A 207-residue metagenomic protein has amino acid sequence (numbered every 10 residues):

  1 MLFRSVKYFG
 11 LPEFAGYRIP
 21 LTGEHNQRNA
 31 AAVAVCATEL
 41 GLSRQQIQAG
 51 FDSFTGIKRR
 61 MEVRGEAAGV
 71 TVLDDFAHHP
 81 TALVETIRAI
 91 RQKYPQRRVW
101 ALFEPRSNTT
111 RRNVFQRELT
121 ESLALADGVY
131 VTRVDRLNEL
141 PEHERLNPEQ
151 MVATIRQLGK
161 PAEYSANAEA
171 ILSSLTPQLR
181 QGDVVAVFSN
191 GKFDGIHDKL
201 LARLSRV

Functional and structural regions predicted by a protein language model:
M1-L2: Short, small-residue-biased leader/transition segments that mark boundaries at the very start of proteins
V6-L11: Conformationally flexible catalytic loops at phosphate/diphosphate-handling active centers
E13-A15: The feature captures the short pre-catalytic strand/loop hairpin that immediately precedes and shapes the active-site
Y17-E24: A short glycine-threonine-serine/GTX helix/turn-capping micro-motif
H25, A32-V207: ATP-dependent carboxylate-amine ligase
